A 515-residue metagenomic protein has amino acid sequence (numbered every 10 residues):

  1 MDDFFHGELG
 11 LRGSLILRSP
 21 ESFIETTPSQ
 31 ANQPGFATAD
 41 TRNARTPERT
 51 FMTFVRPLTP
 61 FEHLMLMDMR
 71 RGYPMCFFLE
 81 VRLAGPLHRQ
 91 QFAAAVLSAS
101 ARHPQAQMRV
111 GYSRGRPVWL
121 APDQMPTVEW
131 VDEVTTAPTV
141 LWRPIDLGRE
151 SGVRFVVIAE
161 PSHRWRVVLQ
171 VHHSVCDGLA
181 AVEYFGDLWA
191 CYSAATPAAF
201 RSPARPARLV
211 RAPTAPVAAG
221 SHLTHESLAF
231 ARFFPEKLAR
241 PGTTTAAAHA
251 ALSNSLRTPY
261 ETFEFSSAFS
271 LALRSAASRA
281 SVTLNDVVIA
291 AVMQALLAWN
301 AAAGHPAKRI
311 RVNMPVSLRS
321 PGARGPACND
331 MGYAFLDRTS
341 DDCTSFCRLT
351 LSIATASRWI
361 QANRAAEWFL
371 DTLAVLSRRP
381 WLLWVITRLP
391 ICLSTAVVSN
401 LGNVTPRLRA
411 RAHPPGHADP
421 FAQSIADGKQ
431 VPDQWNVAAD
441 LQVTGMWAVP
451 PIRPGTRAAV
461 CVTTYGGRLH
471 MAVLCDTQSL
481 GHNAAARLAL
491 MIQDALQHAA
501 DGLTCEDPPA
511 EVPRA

Functional and structural regions predicted by a protein language model:
D3, G7, A37, T41-A44: Short hydrophobic alpha-helical segments enriched in small aliphatic residues
F4-F5, F23, F36, F51: Aromatic (phenylalanine/tyrosine) cluster motif
H6-R12, P20, S29, P47: N-terminal amphipathic/hydrophobic targeting modules at extreme N-termini, encompassing cleavable Sec/SRP-type signal
R45-E62, M67, V175-L179, E183 (+2 more regions): Non-catalytic, low-complexity flexible loops and terminal extensions
R45-S113, T135-V153, A298-A515: Acyl-thioester-dependent acyl-group transfer interface
G85-H103, L169-G186, T262-A302, M471 (+1 more regions): Acyl activation and transfer enzymes in specialized metabolism, enriched for ANL adenylate-forming modules
A93-T196, E261: Acyl-thioester-dependent condensation/acyltransferase catalytic cores
